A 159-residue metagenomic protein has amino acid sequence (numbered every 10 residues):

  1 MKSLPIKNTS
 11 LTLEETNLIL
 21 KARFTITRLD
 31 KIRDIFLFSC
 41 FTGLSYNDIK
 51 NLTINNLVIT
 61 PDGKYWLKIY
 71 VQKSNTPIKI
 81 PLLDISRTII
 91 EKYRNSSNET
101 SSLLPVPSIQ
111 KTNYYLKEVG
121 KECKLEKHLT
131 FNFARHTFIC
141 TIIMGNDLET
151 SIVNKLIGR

Functional and structural regions predicted by a protein language model:
M1-Y46, K64, N146: Basic, Lys/Arg- and aromatic-enriched nucleic-acid-binding interface segment
L4-P5, Q72-E91, S97-E118: C-terminal catalytic core of Y-nucleophile DNA break-rejoin enzymes
K21, N51, I59: Phosphate-coordinating loops and pocket residues in cytosolic domains that bind phosphorylated ligands
F24-I26, N56-I59: Solenoid-like repeat scaffolds
K31-R33, V106-Q110, E126-N146: Short basic/aromatic active-site micro-motif
I32, G63, T76, N98 (+2 more regions): Exposed loop/turn and edge beta-strand positions of beta-sandwich/beta-sheet ligand-binding modules
L37, F41, N47-D48, E118 (+1 more regions): C-terminal catalytic core of tyrosine-transesterase DNA break-rejoin enzymes
L44-S45, K73, I78, R135: Short, cationic motifs built from Arg/Lys/His that form the positively charged side of catalytic pockets
